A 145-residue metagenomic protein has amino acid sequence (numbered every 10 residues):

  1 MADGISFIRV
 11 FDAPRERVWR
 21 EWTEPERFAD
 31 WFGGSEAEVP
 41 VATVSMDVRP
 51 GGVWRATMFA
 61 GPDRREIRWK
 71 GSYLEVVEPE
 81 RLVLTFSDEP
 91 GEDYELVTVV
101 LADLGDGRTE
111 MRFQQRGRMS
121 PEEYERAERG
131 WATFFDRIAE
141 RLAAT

Functional and structural regions predicted by a protein language model:
M1-E38: Hydrophobic ligand-binding cavity/cleft-lining segments
S6, V41, E66-K70, D93-T98: Short, surface-exposed coil-to-beta transition loops
S6-D12, D47, T57, S72 (+1 more regions): Generic structural detector for well-ordered beta-strands
V18, F28, W54, Y73 (+4 more regions): Hydrophobic pocket/interface hotspot
T23, F135-A143: Short amphipathic alpha-helical signal-transduction/dimerization elements
V41-T85: Glycine-rich portal/gate segments that line the openings of hydrophobic small-molecule binding cavities
R81-T133: Beta-strand/loop substructures that line and gate deep hydrophobic ligand-binding cavities in soluble
